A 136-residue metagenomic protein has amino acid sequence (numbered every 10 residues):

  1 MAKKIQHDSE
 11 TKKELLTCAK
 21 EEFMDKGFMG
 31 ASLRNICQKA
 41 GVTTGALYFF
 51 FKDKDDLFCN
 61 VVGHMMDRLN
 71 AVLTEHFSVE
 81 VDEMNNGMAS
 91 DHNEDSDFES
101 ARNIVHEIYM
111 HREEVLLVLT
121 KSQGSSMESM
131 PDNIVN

Functional and structural regions predicted by a protein language model:
M1-D8, V81: N-terminal intrinsically disordered/low-complexity leader segments
K3, E14, C18, E22-D56 (+1 more regions): Helix-turn-helix
H7, T11, V61, A89-S96 (+2 more regions): Conserved acidic
L16, V62, M66, E128-V135: Amphipathic, non-transmembrane alpha-helical scaffold segments
V61-D97: Amphipathic alpha-helical linker/stalk segments
M88-A89, A101-V105: Short secondary-structure capping micro-motifs at structural edges
D95, N103-E113, Q123-N136: Amphipathic alpha-helical packing segments from all-alpha helical-bundle domains
L116-L119: Short, hydrophobic secondary-structure boundary micro-motifs
